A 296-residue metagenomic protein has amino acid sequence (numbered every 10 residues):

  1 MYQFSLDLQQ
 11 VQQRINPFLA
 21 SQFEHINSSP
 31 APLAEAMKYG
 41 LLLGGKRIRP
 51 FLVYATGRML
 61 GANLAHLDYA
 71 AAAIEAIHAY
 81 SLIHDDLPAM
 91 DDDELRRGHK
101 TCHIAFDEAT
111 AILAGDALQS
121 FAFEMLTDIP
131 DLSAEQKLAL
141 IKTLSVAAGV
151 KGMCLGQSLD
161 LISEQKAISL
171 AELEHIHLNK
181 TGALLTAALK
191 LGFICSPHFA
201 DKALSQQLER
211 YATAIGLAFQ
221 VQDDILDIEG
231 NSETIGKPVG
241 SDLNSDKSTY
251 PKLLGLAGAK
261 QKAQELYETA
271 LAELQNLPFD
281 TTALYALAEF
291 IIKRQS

Functional and structural regions predicted by a protein language model:
M1-F23: N-terminal amphipathic/basic leader segments beginning at the initiator methionine
R14, F23, N27-L274, T282-I292: Mg2+-dependent prenyl diphosphate-binding active-site environment of isoprenoid biosynthetic enzymes
F279, K293-S296: Generic C-terminal helix-cap and adjacent flexible tail
